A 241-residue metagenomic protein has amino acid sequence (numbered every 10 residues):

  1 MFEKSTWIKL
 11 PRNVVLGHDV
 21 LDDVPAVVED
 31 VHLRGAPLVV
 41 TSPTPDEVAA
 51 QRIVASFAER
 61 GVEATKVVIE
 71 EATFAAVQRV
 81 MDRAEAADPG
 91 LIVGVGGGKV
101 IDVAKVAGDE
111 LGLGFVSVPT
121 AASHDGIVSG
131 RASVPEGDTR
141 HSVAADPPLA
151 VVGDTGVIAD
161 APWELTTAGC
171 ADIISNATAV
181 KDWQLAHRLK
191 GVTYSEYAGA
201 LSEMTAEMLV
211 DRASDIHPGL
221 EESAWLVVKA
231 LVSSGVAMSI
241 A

Functional and structural regions predicted by a protein language model:
M1-L91: ATP/NTP phosphate-donor binding region
R12, E110-E207: A glycine/threonine-rich phosphate-anchoring loop and its flanking beta-alpha core in nucleotide/phosphate-binding
H18-D19, T41-P43, V95-G97, V118-A121 (+3 more regions): Fold-independent oxyanion-binding glycine-rich loops and adjacent beta-strand/coil segments at enzyme active sites
D23-V27, R52, R79, V106 (+3 more regions): Alpha-helical scaffold segments in soluble metabolic enzymes
V28, H32, F57, I174-D182 (+2 more regions): Structural signal for hydrophobic packing residues in well-ordered secondary-structure cores of soluble enzyme domains
A49-Q51, V103-K105, I127-V128, P162: Short glycine-/acidic-enriched loop or helix-start segments at secondary-structure transitions that form or flank
A84-A122: A short, small-residue-rich loop immediately preceding and capping a beta-strand
S195-A241: Active-site segments that bind and position negatively charged phosphate/pyrophosphate groups
